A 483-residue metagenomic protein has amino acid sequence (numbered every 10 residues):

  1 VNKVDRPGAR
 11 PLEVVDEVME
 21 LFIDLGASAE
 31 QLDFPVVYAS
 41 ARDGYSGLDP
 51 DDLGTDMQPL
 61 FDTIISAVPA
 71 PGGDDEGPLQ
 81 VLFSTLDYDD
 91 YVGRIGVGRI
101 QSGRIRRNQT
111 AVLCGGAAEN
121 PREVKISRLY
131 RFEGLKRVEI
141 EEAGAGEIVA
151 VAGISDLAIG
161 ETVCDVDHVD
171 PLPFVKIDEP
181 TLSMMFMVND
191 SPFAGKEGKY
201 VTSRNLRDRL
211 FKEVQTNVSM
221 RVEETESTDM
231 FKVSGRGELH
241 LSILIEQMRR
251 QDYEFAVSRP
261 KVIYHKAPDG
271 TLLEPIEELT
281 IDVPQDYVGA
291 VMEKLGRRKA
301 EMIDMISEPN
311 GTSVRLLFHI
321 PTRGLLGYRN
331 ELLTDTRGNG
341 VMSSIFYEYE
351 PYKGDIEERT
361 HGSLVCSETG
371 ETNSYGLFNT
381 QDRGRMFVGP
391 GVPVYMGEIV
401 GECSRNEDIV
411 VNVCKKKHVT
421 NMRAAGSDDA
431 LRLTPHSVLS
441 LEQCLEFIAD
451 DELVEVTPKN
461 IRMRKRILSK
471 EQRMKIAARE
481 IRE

Functional and structural regions predicted by a protein language model:
V1-E483: Structural and coupling elements of P-loop NTPases
